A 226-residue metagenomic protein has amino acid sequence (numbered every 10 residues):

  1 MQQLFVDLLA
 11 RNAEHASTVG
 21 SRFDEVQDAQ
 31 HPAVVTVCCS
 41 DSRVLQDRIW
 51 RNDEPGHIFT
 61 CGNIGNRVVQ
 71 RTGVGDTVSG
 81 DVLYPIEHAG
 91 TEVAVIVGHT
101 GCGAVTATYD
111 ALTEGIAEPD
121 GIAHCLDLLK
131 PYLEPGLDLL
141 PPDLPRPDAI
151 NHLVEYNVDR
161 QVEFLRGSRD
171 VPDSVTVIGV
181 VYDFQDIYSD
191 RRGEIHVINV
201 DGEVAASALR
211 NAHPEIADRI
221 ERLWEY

Functional and structural regions predicted by a protein language model:
M1-A33, D41, N66-D76, A89 (+1 more regions): Divalent-metal-activated hydrolytic enzyme cores
P32, G56, T91-V93: Short coil/turn segments at beta-strand junctions that form active-site/ligand-binding loops
T36, I96, G179: Divalent metal-coordination and catalytic microenvironments
S40-R43, I64, H99-C102: Short glycine-enriched loops at secondary-structure junctions
R43-I64: Catalytic core of membrane glycerolipid acyltransferases/transacylases, capturing the structured, soluble-facing
V44-R51, Y84-E87, G167-D170: Short amphipathic alpha-helices and their capping/turn segments at secondary-structure boundaries
G75-L83: Metabolite-binding pocket within alpha/beta catalytic cores that recognizes anionic/polar moieties
E87-T100: Ordered, amphipathic secondary-structure segments that act as subunit-interaction surfaces in large macromolecular
